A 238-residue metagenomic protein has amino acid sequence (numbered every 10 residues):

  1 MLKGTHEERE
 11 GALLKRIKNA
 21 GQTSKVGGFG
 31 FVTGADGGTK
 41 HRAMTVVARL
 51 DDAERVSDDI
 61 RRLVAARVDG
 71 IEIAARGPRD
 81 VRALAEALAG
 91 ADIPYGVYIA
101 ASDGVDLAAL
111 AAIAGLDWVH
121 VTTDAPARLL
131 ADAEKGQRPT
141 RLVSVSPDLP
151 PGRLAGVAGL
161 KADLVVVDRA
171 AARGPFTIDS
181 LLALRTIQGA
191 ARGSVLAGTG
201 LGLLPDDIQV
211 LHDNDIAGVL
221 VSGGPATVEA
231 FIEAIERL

Functional and structural regions predicted by a protein language model:
M1-S102, A158: Conserved N-terminal beta1-alpha1 strand-loop-helix module at the mouth
L2-G28, A171, A190-L238: C-terminal alpha-helical cap/extension of soluble enzyme domains
T33, R42, P78-D103, L130-P147 (+2 more regions): Alpha-helix-loop-beta-strand connector modules within alpha/beta enzyme cores
R42-L50, D69-A74, I93-A101, D117-V121 (+4 more regions): Hydrophobic faces of well-ordered beta-strands that scaffold small-molecule active sites in alpha/beta enzyme cores
A53-E54, P78-R79, S102-V105, P151 (+3 more regions): Short, small-residue-enriched loops and turns at beta-alpha junctions that line or gate enzyme active sites
D58-R61, G104-A114, L149-L160, G200-G218: Catalytic cores of alpha/beta
V68-G77, G115-L129, L164-G174, H212-A234: Glycine-rich phosphate-binding active-site loops on the catalytic face of alpha/beta enzymes
A155-R185: Glycine/Thr-rich beta-alpha phosphate-binding loop at enzyme active sites
